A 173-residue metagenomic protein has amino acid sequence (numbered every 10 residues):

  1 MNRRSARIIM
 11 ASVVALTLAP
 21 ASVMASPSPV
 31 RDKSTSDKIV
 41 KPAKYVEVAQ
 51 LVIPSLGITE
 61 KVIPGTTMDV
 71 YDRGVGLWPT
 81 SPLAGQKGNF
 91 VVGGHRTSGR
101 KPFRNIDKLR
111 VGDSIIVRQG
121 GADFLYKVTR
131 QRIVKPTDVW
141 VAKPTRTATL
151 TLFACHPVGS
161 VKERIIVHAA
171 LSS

Functional and structural regions predicted by a protein language model:
M1-K33: N-terminal membrane-targeting segments
A21-S173: Solvent-exposed, non-transmembrane regions of membrane-associated and secreted proteins
